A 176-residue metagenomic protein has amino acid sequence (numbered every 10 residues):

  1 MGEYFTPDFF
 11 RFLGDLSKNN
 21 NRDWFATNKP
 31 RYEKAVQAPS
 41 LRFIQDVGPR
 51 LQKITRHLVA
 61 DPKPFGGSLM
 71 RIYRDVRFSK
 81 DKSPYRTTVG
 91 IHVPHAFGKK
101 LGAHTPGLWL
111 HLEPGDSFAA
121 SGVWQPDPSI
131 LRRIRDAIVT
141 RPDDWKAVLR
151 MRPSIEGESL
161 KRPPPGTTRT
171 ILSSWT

Functional and structural regions predicted by a protein language model:
M1-R11: Acidic, low-complexity proline/glycine-rich segments
F12, N28-R31, A120, R133-I134: Short, hydrophobic/aromatic alpha-helical segments in well-folded domains
L13, N21, G67-L69, W109 (+2 more regions): Generic secondary-structure boundary/loop-capping signal
G14-I72: Active-site acidic/histidine clusters and adjacent loop/turn architecture that either coordinate catalytic ions
D23, I54, L58, S79 (+3 more regions): Short secondary-structure junctions and interdomain/linker hinges
K53-Y85, G157-S174: A short, surface-exposed loop/turn module that caps and links secondary-structure elements
Y73-R141: Aromatic- and glycine-enriched beta-alpha-beta binding-site module
A120-W175: A contiguous pocket-lining binding segment that forms or flanks enzyme active sites
